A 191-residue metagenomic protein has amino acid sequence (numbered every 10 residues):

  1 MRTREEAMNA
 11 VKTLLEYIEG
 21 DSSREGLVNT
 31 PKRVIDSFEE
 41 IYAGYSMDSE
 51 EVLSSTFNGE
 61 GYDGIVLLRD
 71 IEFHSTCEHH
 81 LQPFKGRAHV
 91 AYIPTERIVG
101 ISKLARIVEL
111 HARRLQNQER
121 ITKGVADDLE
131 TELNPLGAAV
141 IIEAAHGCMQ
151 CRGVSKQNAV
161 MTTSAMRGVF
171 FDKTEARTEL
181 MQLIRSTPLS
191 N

Functional and structural regions predicted by a protein language model:
M1-N191: A domain-level signal for the structural core that forms small-molecule/cofactor-binding pockets and catalytic centers
